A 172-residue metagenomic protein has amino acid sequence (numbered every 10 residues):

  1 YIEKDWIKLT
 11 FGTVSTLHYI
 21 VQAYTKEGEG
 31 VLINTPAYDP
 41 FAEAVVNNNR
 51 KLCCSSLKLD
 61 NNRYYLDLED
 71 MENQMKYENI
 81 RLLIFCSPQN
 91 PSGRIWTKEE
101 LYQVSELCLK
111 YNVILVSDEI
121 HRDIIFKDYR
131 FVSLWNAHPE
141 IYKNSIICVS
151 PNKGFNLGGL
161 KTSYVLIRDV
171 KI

Functional and structural regions predicted by a protein language model:
Y1-G30, V170: Phosphate-binding glycine-rich loop
A23-V45: Conserved PLP-anchoring active-site segment centered on the Schiff-base-forming lysine
E29, R50, K110-I114, Y142-K143: A short helix->loop->beta-strand "cap" motif at the edges of active sites that frequently abuts
T35, C54-L59: Short beta->alpha connector loops at strand-helix junctions that form conserved, small/polar/Pro-enriched
N47-C53: A short helix-loop-beta submotif of the ANL/AMP-binding
L59-K127: Active-site phosphate-binding strand-loop segment of PLP-dependent enzymes
A137-I172: Active-site PLP attachment segment
